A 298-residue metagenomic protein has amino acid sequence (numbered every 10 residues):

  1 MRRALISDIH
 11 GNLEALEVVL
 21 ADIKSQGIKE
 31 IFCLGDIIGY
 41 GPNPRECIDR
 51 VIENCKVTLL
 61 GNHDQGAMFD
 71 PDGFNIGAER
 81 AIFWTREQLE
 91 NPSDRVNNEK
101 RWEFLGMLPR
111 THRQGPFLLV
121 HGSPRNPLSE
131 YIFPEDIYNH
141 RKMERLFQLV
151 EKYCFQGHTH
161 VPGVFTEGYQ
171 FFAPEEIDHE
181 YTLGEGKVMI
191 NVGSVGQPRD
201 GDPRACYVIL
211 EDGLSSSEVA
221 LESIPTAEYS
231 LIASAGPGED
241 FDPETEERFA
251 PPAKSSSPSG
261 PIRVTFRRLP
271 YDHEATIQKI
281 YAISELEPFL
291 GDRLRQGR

Functional and structural regions predicted by a protein language model:
M1-A4, H112-L119, L183-V188, G260-I262: Beta-strand-turn-beta hairpins that frame and shape the catalytic cleft of phosphate-ester-processing enzymes
M1-N54: N-terminal active-site segment of His-dependent metallophosphoesterases
I6-S7, I31-D36, Y40, V57-N62 (+4 more regions): Active-site neighborhood of phospho(di)ester-bond hydrolases with catalytic His/Asp-centered motifs
H10-A15, G39-G41, Q65-M68, R125-P127 (+2 more regions): Active-site environment of divalent metal-dependent phosphoester hydrolases
I23-I28, Q148-V150, I209: Glycine-rich phosphate-binding loop signature in dinucleotide/nucleotide-binding domains
C47, E53-F117, N126, E130-V150: Active-site neighborhood of divalent metal-dependent phosphoester bond hydrolases
N139-C154, T159-E180, E185-M189: Anionic-ligand binding region
E167-R298: Acidic, His/Gly-rich catalytic cores of divalent-metal-dependent hydrolytic chemistry
